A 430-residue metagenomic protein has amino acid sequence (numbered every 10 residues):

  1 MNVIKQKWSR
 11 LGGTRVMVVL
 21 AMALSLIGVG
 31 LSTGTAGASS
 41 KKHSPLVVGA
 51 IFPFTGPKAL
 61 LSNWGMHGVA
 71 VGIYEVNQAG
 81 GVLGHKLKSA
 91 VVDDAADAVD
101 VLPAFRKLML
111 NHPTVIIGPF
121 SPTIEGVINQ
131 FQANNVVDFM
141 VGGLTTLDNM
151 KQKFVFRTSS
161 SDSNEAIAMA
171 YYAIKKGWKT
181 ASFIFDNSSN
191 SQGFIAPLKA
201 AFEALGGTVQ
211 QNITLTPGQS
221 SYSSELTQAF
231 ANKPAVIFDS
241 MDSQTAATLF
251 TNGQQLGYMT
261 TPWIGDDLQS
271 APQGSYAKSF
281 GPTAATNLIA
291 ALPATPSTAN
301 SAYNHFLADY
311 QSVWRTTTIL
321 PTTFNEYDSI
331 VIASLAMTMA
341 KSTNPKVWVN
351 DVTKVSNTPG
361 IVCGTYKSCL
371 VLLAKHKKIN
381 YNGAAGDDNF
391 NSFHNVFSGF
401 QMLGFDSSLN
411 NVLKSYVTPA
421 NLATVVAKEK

Functional and structural regions predicted by a protein language model:
N2-K430: Extracytosolic ligand-binding ectodomains
